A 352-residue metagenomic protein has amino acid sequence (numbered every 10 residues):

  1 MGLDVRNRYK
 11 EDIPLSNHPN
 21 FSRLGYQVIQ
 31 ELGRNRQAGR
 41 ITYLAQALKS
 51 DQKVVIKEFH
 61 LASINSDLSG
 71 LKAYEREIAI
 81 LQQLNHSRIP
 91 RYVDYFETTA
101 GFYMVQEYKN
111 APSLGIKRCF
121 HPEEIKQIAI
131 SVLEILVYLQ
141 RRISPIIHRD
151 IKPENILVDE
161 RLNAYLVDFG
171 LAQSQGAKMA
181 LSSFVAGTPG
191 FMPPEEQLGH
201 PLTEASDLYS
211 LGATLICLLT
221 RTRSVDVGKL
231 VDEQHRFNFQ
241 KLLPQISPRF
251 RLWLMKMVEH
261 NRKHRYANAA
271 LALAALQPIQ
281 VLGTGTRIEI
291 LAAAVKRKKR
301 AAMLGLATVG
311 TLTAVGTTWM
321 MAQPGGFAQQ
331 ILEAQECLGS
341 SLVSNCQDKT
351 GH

Functional and structural regions predicted by a protein language model:
S63-Q83: AlphaC helix of the eukaryotic protein kinase fold
Y95: Activation-segment/catalytic-loop signature of the eukaryotic protein kinase fold
T99-S113: Conserved short submotifs of the Hanks-type protein kinase catalytic core that shape the nucleotide-binding pocket
I128-A129: Activation segment signature within eukaryotic-like protein kinase domains
L133-I146: Protein kinase catalytic-loop region centered on the HRD/HxD motif
L181-E195: Conserved activation segment of eukaryotic-like protein kinases, specifically the C-terminal portion of the activation
D207: Conserved catalytic-loop aspartate of Hanks-type protein kinases
